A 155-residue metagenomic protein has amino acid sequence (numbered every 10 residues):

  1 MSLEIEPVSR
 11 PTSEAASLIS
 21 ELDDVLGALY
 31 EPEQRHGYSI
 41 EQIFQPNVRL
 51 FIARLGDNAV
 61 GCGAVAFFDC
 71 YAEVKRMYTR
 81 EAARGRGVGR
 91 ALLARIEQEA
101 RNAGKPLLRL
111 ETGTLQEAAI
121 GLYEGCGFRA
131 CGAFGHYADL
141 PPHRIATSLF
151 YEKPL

Functional and structural regions predicted by a protein language model:
L3-K75, R80-E81, L93-R95, E99 (+3 more regions): Acetyl-CoA-dependent GNAT
E6, E117, R129: Nucleotide phosphate-binding site architecture
E14, G87, A118: Residues that form or flank phosphate/diphosphate-binding pockets in enzymes that use nucleotide phosphates
R80-A82, R86, T114: Active-site acidic-Proline motif in GNAT/NAT acetyltransferases
A100-T112: Conserved GNAT acetyl-CoA-binding A-motif
L110-A119, H136-R144: Conserved beta-strand-loop-alpha-helix junction that forms the acyl-donor binding cleft
Y123, F128: Conserved active-site tyrosine of GNAT-family acetyltransferases
